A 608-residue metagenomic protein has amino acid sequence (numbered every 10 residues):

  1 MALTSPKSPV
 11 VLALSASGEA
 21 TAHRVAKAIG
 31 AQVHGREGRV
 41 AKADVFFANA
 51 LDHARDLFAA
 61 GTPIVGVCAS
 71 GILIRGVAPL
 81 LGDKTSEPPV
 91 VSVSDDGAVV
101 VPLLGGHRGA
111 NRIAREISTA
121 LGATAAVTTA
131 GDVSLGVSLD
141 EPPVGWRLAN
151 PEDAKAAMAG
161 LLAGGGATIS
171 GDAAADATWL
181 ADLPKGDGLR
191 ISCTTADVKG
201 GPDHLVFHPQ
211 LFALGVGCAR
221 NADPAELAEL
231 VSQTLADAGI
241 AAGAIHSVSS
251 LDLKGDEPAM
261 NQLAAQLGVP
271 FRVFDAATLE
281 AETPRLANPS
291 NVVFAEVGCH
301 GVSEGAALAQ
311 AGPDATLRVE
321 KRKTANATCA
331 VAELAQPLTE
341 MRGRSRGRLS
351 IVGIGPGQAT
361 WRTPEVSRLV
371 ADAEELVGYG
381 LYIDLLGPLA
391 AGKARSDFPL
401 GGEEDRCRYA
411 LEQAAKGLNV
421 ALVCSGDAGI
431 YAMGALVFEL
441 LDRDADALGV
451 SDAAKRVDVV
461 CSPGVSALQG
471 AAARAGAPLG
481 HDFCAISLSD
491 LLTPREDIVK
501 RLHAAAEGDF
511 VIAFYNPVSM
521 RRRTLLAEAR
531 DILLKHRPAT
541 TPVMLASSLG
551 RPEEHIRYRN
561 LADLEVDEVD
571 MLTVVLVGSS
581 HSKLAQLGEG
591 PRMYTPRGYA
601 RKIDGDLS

Functional and structural regions predicted by a protein language model:
A2-A78, N261-Q262, L267-E304, L308 (+5 more regions): Class I S-adenosyl-L-methionine
K84-G136, L251, M260-V302, V460-L468 (+1 more regions): Long, charge-dense
I117-W179, I486, P494-P542: Conserved anion/nucleotide-ligand pocket segment
A174-L183, A287-N291, L349, A506-S608: A contiguous loop/helix-start segment that scaffolds small-molecule binding in enzyme catalytic cores
C193-K199, H204-F207, E304-L338, V569-G588: C-terminal edge-of-domain segments
V206, F212-L227, V231: Glycine- and Gly-Pro-enriched alpha-helical subdomains that act as flexible, kink-prone "lid/hinge" or packing modules
V231-I245, W361: Phosphate/pyrophosphate-binding loops at sites that engage ATP/ADP/AMP, CoA/4′-phosphopantetheine, polyphosphate
Q358, A432-G508: Class I SAM-dependent methyltransferase SAM-binding "motif I" and its flanking Rossmann-like core
